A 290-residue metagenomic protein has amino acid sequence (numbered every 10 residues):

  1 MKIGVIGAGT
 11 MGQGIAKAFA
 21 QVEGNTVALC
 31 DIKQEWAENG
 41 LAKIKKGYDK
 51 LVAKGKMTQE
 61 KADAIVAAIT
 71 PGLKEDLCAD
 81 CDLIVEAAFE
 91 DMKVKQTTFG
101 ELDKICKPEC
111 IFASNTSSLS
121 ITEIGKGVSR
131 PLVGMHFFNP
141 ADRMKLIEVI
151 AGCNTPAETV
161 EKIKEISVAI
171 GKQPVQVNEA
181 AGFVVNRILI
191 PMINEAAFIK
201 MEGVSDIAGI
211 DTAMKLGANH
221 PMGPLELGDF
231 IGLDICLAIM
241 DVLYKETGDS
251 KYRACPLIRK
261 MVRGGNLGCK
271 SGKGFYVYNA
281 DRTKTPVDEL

Functional and structural regions predicted by a protein language model:
M1-K50, K54: NAD(P)+-binding Rossmann beta1-loop-alpha1 motif at the extreme N-terminus of oxidoreductases
T10, W36, K50-I111, L119: Rossmann-like NAD(P)-binding element
E23-G24, A157-E161, V168-E179, M201-E202 (+1 more regions): NAD(P)-dependent Rossmann-like dehydrogenase/reductase catalytic/cofactor-binding core
G24-N25, A79, P140-V149, P221-M222 (+1 more regions): Acidic/polar active-site rim loop that often engages polyanionic ligands
I111-N178, F183-R187: Rossmann-fold dinucleotide-binding core
